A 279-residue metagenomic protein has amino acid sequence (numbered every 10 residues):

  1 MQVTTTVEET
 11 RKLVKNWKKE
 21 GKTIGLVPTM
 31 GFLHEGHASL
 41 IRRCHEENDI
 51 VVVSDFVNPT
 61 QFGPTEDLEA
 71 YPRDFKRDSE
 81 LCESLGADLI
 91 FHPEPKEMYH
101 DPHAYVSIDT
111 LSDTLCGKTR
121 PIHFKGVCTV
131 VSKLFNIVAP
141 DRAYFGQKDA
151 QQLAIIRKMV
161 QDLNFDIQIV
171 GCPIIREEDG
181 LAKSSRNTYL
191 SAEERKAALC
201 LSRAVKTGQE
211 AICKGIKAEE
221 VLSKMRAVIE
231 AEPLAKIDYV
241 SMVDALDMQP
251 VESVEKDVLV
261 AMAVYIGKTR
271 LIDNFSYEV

Functional and structural regions predicted by a protein language model:
Q2-L234, V243-A245, F275: Nucleotidyltransferase catalytic core that binds NTPs
E219, K224-V279: Phosphate/ribose-recognition catalytic cores of enzymes acting on nucleotide-derived substrates
